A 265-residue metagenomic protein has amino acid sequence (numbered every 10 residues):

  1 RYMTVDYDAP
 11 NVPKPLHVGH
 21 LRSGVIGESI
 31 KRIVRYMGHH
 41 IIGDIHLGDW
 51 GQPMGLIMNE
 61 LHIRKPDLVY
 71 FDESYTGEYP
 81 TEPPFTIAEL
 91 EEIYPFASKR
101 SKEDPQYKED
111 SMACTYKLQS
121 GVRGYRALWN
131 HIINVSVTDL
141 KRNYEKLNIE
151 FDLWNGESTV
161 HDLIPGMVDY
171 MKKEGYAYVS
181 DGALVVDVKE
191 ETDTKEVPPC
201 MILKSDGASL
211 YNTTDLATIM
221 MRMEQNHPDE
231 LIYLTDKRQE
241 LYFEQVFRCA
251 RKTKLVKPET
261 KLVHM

Functional and structural regions predicted by a protein language model:
R1-M265: NTP-dependent nucleotidyl-transfer catalytic core
